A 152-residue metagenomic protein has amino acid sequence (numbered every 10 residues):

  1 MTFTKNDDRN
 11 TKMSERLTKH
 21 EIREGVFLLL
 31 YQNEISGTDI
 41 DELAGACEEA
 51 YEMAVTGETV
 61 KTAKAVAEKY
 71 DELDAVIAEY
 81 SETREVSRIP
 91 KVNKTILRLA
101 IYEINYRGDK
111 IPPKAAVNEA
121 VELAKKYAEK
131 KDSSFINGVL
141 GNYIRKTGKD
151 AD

Functional and structural regions predicted by a protein language model:
M1-S133, N137-D152: N-terminal interaction/assembly modules
